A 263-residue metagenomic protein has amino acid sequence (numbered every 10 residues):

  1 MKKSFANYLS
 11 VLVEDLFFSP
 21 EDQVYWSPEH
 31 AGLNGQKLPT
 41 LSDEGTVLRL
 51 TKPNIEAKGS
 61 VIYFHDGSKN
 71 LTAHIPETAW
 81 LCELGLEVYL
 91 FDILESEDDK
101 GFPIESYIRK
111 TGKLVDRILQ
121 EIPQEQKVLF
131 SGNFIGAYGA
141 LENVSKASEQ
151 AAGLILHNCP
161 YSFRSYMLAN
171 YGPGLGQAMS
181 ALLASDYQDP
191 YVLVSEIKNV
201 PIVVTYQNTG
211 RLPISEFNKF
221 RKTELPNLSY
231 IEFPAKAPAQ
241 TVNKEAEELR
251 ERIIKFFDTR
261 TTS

Functional and structural regions predicted by a protein language model:
M1-L41, T46, L50: An N-terminal hydrophobic leader/cap segment in hydrolases
G67-W80: The serine-hydrolase catalytic nucleophile loop
C82-D98: Conserved alpha/beta-hydrolase
G101-E121: Alpha/beta-hydrolase active-site loop
P123-F134: Alpha/beta-hydrolase fold nucleophile elbow
I155-S165: Active-site nucleophile loop of the alpha/beta-hydrolase fold
M179-K222: The feature captures the conserved acid-bearing segment of alpha/beta-hydrolase catalytic domains
P226-S263: C-terminal catalytic histidine-bearing segment of alpha/beta-hydrolase fold enzymes
